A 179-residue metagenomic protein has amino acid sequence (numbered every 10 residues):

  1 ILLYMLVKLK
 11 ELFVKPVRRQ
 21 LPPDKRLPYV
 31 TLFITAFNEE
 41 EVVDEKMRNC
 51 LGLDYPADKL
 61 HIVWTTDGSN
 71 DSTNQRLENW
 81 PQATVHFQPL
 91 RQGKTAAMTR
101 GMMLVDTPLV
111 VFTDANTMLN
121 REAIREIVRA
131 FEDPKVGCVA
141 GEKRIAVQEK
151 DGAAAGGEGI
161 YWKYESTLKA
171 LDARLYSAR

Functional and structural regions predicted by a protein language model:
I1-D24: N-terminal membrane-anchoring/stem segments of glycan-assembly enzymes
P28-T31, H61: Cell-envelope/extracellular polymer assembly enzymes that use nucleotide-activated donors
V42-E45, N70-N79, E122: Acidic helix N-cap motif at the loop->helix transition within catalytic regions of sugar-transfer enzymes
R48-K59: Short, acidic, metal-binding catalytic loop of nucleotide-sugar glycosyltransferases
N49, T65-Q75, L90, T117: A conserved acidic beta->alpha catalytic loop
Q88-V105, R125, K163: Glycine-rich, basic loop-to-helix element that forms the pyrophosphate-binding segment of sugar-nucleotide handling
V110: Short aromatic/hydrophobic "clamp" motif used to bind/position activated sugar donors
R121-G156: Conserved donor NDP-sugar-binding/catalytic core segment of glycosyltransferases
